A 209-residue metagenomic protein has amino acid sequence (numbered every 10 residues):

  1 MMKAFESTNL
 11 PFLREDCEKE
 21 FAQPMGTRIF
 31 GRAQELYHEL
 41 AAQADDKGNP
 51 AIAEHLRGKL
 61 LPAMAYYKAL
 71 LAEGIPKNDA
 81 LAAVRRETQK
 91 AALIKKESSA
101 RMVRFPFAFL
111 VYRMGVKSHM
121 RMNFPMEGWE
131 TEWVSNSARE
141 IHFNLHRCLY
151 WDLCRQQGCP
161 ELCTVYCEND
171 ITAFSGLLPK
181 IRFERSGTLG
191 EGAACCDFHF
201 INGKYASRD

Functional and structural regions predicted by a protein language model:
M1-L70: N-terminal, charged low-complexity regulatory/assembly segments
A4, A53, P106, Q157 (+1 more regions): Charge-dense, low-complexity intrinsically disordered segments
G58-P62, K68-G158: Amphipathic interaction/junction segments at domain boundaries or subunit interfaces
L61, N169, A193: Short, well-structured alpha-helical interface segments that form or flank functional binding sites
P125, E191-G192: A short catalytic or substrate-binding loop motif that flags glycine-/basic-rich loops and adjacent residues that bind
E132-R185, L189-G190: Short, hydrophobic/π-rich interface segment
W151-L153, K204-D209: Short, charged/polar, Gly/Pro-enriched secondary-structure boundary elements
G192-G203: C-terminal edge-of-domain segments
